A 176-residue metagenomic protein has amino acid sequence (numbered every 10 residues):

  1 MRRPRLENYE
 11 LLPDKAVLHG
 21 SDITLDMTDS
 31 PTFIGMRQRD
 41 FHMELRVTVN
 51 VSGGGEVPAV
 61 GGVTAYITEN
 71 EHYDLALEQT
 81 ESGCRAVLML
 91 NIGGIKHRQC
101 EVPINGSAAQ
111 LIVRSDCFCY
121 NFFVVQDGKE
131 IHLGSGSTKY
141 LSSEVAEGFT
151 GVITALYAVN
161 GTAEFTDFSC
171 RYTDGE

Functional and structural regions predicted by a protein language model:
M1-E176: Extracellular glycan-recognition regions
